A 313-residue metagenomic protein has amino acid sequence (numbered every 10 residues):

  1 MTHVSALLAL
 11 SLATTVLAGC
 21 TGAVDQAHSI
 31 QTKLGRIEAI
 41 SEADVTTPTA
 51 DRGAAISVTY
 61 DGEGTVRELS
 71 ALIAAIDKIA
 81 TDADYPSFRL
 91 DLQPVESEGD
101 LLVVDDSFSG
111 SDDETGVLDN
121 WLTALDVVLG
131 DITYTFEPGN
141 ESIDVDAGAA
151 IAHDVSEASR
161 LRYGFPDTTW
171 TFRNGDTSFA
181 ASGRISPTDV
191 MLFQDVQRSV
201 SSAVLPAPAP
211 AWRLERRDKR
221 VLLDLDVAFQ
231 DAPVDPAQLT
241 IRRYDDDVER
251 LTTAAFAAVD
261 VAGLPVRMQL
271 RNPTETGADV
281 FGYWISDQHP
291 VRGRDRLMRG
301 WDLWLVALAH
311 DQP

Functional and structural regions predicted by a protein language model:
M1-A18: Sec-dependent bacterial lipoprotein signal peptides
T2, A262-P313: Hydrophilic extracytoplasmic domains
A13, A18, V200-V280: Intrinsically disordered, low-complexity segments enriched in Gly and acidic/Ser/Thr residues that form flexible
C20-V24: Bacterial signal peptide processing site
K33, E68-A80, W121-L122, D154-Y163 (+3 more regions): Short amphipathic alpha-helices in soluble, non-transmembrane regions that often serve as interface/regulatory elements
I37-V58, T133-P138, P206-A232: Short edge beta-strands and adjacent turn/loop segments
A55-I56, L69-S70, A74, T81-G183: Long, acidic/polar, low-complexity amphipathic helices and coiled-coil-like
G148-Q230: Acidic, serine/threonine- and glycine-rich low-complexity intrinsically disordered segments that serve as flexible
